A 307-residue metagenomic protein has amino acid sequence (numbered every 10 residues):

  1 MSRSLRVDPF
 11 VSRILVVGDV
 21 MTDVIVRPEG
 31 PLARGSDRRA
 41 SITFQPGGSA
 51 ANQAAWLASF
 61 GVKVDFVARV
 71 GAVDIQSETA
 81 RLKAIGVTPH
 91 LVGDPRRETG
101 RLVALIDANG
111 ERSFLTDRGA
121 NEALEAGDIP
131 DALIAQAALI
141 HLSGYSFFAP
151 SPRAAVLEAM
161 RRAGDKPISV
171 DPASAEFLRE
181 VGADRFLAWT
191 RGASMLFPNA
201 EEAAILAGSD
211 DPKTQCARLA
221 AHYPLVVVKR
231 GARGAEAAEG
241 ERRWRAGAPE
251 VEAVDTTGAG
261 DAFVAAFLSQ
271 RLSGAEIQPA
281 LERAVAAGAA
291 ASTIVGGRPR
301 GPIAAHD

Functional and structural regions predicted by a protein language model:
M1-V67, I75-S77, L102, A253-V254: Glycine-rich phosphate/adenosyl-contacting loop at the front of the ribokinase-like
S2-L15, R38, S209-D307: Conserved phosphate-binding/catalytic region of the ribokinase-like
S2-V20, T79-D94, I106-W244: Ribokinase/PfkB-type carbohydrate-kinase core domain
T22, V26, S59, V87 (+6 more regions): Generic secondary-structure signature for well-ordered alpha-helical cores
W56, R81, A266, Q270: Rossmann-fold NAD(P)-dependent oxidoreductase module
L57, N199, G260: Short, conserved phosphate/pyrophosphate- and ester-handling motifs at nucleotide-, phospho-/glycolipid
R97-G100: Short acidic/glycine-enriched loop/turn segments that link adjacent beta-strands
